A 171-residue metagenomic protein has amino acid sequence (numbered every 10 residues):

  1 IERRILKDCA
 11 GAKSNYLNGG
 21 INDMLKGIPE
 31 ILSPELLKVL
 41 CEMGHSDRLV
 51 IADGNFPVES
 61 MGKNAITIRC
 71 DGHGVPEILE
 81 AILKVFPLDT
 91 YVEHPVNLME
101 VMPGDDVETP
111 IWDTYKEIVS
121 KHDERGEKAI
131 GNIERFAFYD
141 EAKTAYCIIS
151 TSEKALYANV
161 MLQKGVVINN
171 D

Functional and structural regions predicted by a protein language model:
I1-D23: Short, Lys/Arg-enriched N-terminal segments with co-localized hydrophobic residues within the first ~10-30 amino acids
G20-D71: Long, hydrophobic N-terminal alpha-helical segment
M24, I28, L32-L36, G74-I78 (+5 more regions): General structural feature for long, well-ordered alpha-helical segments within catalytic domains of soluble enzymes
K26, D47-V50, A65-I66, D89-M99 (+3 more regions): Structural motif
V39, M43-S46, A81-D89, T114 (+2 more regions): Change "in soluble alpha/beta enzymes" to "in soluble alpha/beta proteins
D47, N55, N64-A81, V85 (+1 more regions): Conserved mixed alpha/beta catalytic, RNA-binding, or beta-rich assembly cores of soluble enzyme, regulatory
I66-H73, L79-T114: Glycine-rich nucleotide/cofactor/substrate-binding loop typically near the N-terminus or early in the first domain
P103-D171: Glycine-rich, aromatic-bearing surface loops/beta-hairpins
